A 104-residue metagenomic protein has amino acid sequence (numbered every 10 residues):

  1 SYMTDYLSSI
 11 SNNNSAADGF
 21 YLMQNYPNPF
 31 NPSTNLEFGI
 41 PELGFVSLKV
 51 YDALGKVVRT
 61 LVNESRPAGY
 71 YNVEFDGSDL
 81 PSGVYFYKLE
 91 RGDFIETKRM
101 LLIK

Functional and structural regions predicted by a protein language model:
S1-N14: Short, compositionally biased serine/threonine- and acidic-rich segments at solvent-exposed termini, linkers, or domain
N14-K104: C-terminal outer-membrane/trafficking sorting elements
